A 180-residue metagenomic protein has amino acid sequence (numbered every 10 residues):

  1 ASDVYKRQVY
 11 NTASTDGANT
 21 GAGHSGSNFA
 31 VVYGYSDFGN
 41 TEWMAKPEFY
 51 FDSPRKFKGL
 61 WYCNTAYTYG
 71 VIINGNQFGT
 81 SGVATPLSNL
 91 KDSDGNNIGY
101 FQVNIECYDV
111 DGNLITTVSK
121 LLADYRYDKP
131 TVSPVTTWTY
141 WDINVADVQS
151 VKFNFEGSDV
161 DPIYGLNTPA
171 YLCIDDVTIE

Functional and structural regions predicted by a protein language model:
A1-Y5: Short, small-residue-biased leader/transition segments that mark boundaries at the very start of proteins
N11-T41: Short carbohydrate-recognition loop motifs
A18-G21, D37-T41, G79-L90, A123-V135: Surface-exposed intrinsically disordered loops and tails
F38-P54, G70: Short beta-strands within extracellular/lumenal beta-sheet-rich domains
D52-G59, V148: Extended extracellular/luminal ectodomain segments enriched in beta-structured repeat modules
K58, Y62-Y69: Secretory/extracellular carbohydrate-interaction modules and structurally similar beta-sandwich "look-alikes"
I72-V103: Short coil-to-beta strand junction motifs in C2/discoidin
G95-E180: Terminal, low-complexity interaction segments
